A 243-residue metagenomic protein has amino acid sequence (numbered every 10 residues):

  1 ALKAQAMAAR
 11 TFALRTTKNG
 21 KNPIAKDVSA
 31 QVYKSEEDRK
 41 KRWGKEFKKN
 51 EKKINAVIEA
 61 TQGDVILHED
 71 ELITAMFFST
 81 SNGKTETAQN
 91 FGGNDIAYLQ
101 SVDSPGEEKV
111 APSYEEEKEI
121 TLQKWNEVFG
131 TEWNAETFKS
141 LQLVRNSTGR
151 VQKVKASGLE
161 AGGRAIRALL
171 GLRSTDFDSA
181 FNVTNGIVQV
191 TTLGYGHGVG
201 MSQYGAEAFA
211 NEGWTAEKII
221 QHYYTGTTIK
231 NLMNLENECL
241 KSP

Functional and structural regions predicted by a protein language model:
A1-P243: Conserved, single-site charged/polar hotspot
